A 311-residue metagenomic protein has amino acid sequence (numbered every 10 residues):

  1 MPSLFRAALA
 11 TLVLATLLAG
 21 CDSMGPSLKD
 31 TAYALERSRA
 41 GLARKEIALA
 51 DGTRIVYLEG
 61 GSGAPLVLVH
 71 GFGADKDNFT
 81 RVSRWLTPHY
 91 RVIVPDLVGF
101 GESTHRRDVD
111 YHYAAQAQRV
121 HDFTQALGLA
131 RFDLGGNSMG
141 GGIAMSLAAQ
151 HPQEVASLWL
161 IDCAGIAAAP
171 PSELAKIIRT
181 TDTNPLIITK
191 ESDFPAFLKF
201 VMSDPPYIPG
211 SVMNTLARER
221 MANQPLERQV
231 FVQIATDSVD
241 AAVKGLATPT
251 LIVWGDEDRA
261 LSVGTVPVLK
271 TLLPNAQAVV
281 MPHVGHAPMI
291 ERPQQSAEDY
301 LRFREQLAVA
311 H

Functional and structural regions predicted by a protein language model:
P2-A64, H89-Y90, E305-H311: Alpha/beta-hydrolase fold catalytic core
A50-D51, L58, V94-G135: Active-site loop/oxyanion-hole signature of alpha/beta-hydrolase fold enzymes
T53, L58-E102: Conserved HGGG/HGGXW glycine-rich cap/lid loop of the alpha/beta-hydrolase fold
M145-Q150, A156-T189: Flexible "cap/lid" loop of the alpha/beta hydrolase fold
A169-A175, I187-G245: Conserved alpha/beta-hydrolase catalytic His-Asp/Glu region
L246, I252-W254: Short beta-strand/loop motif that positions the catalytic acidic residue of the alpha/beta-hydrolase fold
E257-L261: Acidic catalytic loop of the alpha/beta-hydrolase fold
N275-H311: Catalytic active-site module of serine/aspartate enzymes centered on a nucleophile-bearing elbow/loop
